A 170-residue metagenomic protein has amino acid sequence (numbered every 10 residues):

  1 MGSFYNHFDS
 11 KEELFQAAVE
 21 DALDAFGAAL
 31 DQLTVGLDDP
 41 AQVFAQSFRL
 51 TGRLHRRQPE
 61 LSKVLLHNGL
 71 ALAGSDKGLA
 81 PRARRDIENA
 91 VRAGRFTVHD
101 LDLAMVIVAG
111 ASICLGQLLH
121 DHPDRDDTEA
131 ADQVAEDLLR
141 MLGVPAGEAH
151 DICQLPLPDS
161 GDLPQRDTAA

Functional and structural regions predicted by a protein language model:
M1-E13, A17: Helix-turn-helix
G2, A28-D31, V64, C114-H120: A short small-residue
S10, G36-D39, R57-E60, F96 (+3 more regions): Alpha-helical structural elements of signaling/regulatory helical domains
E13, A17, D21-D24, A28-K63 (+5 more regions): Hydrophobic alpha-helical connector segments
D24-A28, A45-Q46, N68-Q117, E129 (+1 more regions): Amphipathic alpha-helical packing segments from all-alpha helical-bundle domains
L54-R57, L61, N89, A93 (+3 more regions): Amphipathic alpha-helical interaction surfaces
S62-L66, H99, G147-I152: Short, hydrophobic secondary-structure boundary micro-motifs
R85-R92, D121-A170: C-terminal peripheral helix-coil segments that are non-catalytic and often amphipathic
